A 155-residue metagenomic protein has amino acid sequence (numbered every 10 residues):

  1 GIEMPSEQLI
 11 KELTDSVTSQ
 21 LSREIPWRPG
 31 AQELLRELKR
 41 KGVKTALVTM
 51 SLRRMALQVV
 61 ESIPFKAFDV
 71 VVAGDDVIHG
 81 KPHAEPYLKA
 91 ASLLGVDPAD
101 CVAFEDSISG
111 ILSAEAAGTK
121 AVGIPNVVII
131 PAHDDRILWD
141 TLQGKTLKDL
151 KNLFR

Functional and structural regions predicted by a protein language model:
G1-E33, K41: Metal-dependent phosphoesterase signature
S6-I10, V43-K44, E61-S62, E85-P86: Short, flexible segments with low predicted structural confidence
E7-K11, M50, K81: Alpha-helix N-cap/helix-start motif at coil-to-helix transitions, marked by capping-box chemistry
D15, P26, L47, A117-T119: Repeat-unit-sized solenoid/scaffold elements
T18-L21, V43, V77, C101: A general structural-boundary detector
W27, T45-V48, H79, A103: Conserved SAM-binding loop
R36-K39, L52-R155: Asp-based, Mg2+/Mn2+-dependent phosphohydrolase catalytic module
